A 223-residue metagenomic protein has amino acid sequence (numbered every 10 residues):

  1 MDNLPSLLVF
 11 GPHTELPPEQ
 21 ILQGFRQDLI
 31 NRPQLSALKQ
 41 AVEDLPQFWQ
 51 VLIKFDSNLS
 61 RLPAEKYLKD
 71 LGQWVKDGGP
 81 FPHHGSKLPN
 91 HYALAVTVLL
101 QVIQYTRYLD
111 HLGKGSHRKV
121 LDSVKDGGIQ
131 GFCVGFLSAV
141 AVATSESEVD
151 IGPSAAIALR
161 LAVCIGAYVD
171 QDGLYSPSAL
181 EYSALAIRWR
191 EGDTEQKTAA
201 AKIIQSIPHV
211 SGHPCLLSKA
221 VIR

Functional and structural regions predicted by a protein language model:
D2-Q130: Helix-rich "cap/lid" substructures immediately adjacent to catalytic or cofactor-binding pockets
E15, V134-F136, R223: Gly/Ser/Thr-rich loops at beta-strand to alpha-helix junctions that form or flank small-molecule/cofactor-binding
Q20-I21, V140-T144: Short acidic, glycine/serine/threonine-rich loops at helix termini
K76-G79, L88, L137, R160 (+2 more regions): Active-site- or binding-pocket-proximal scaffold segments within functional domains
G115-R118, V142-R223: Alpha/beta catalytic cores of group-transfer enzymes, especially the acyltransferase/condensing modules of polyketide
G131-A141: Glycine-rich nucleophile elbow surrounding the catalytic serine of serine-hydrolase chemistry
